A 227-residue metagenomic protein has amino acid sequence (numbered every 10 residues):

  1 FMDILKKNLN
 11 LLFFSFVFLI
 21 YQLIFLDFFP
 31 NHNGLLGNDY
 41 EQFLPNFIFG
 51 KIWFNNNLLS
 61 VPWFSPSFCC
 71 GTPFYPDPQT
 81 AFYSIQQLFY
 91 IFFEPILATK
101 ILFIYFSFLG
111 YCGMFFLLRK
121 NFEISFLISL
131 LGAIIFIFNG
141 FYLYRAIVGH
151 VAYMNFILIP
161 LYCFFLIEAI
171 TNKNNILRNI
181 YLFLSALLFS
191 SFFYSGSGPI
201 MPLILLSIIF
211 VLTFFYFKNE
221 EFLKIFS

Functional and structural regions predicted by a protein language model:
F1-L26, L223-F226: Start-transfer (signal-anchor) and selected internal transmembrane alpha helices of multi-pass inner/ER membrane
M2, F29-P30, G34, S67-F68 (+2 more regions): Short hydrophobic "helix-edge" motifs at membrane interfaces and signal-peptide entry regions
M2-I4, F28, L59, T171 (+1 more regions): Short, aromatic- and cysteine-enriched interfacial helices/patches that mediate contacts at lipid membranes
L9, E94-L102, I124-G132, Y181: Membrane-interface starts of transmembrane alpha-helices
F14-F18, L109-K120, F126-K173, L177-Y216: Membrane-embedded helix bundles of polyisoprenyl
F18-Y111, I134-I157: Membrane-interface coil-to-helix junctions
F54, L58, I170-K173, F217-E220: A general structural signal marking secondary-structure boundaries and capping sites
L177-I180, N219-S227: Membrane-interfacial entry segments at the cytosolic side of transmembrane helices
